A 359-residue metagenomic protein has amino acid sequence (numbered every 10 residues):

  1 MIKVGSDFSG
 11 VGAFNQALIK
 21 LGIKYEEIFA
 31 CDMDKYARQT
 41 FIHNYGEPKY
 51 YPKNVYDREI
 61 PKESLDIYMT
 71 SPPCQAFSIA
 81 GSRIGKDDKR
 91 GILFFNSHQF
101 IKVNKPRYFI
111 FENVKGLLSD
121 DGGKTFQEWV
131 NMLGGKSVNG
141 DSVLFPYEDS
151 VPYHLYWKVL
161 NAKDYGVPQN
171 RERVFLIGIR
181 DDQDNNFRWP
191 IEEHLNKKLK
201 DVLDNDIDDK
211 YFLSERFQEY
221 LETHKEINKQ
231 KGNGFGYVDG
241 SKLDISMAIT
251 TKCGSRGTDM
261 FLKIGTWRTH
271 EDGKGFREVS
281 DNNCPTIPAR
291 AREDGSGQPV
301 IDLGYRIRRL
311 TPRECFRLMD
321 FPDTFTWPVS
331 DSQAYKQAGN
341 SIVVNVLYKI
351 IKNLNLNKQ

Functional and structural regions predicted by a protein language model:
M1-V4: Extreme N-terminal starter segment of soluble prokaryotic enzymes
F8-V11: Class I SAM-dependent methyltransferase "Motif I" SAM/SAH-binding loop
A17-E26, N44: A short, Lys/Arg-enriched amphipathic alpha-helix followed by its capping loop at the start of a domain
A30-M33, E112-N113: Conserved acidic E/D residue at the C-terminus of a beta-strand in Rossmann-like folds
K35-Q39: Short alpha-helix immediately C-terminal to the canonical SAM-binding loop
E47-N54: Conserved SAM-binding strand-loop segment of SAM-dependent methyltransferases
D57-I67, C74-T286, R290-R292, I307-R308: Class I S-adenosyl-L-methionine
